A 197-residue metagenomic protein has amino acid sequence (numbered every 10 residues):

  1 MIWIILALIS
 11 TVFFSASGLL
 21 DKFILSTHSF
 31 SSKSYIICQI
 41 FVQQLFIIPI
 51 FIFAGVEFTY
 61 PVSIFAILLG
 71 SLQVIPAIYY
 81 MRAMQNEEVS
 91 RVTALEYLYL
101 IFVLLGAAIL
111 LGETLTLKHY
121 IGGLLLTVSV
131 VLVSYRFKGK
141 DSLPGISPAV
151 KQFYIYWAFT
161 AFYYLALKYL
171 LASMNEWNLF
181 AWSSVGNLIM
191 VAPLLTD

Functional and structural regions predicted by a protein language model:
M1-F14, E57-Q73, T114-V128, N175-I189: Structural signature of hydrophobic alpha-helical transmembrane segments
M1-S31, L143-N178, S183-P193: Glycine-/small-residue-enriched transmembrane alpha-helix faces in small-molecule transporters and effluxers
W3-I9, C38, Q44, I48-F51 (+3 more regions): Loop-to-transmembrane-helix transition segments
S15, L19, I48, G70-I75 (+6 more regions): Hydrophobic/small/kink-forming positions within alpha-helical transmembrane segments of polytopic membrane proteins
T27-S34, Y79-L95, L171-L179: Structural motif at transmembrane-helix junctions in multi-pass transporters
S29-F41, E88-Y99, H119-G123, P144-I155: Cytoplasmic-side transmembrane-helix entry/capping segments in multi-pass membrane proteins
F41-F46, L95-I109, G186-M190: Alpha-helical transmembrane segments of compact multi-pass small-molecule transporters, enriched in specific families
I47, L104-A108, K118-F137: Hydrophobic transmembrane alpha-helices of multi-pass small-molecule transport proteins
